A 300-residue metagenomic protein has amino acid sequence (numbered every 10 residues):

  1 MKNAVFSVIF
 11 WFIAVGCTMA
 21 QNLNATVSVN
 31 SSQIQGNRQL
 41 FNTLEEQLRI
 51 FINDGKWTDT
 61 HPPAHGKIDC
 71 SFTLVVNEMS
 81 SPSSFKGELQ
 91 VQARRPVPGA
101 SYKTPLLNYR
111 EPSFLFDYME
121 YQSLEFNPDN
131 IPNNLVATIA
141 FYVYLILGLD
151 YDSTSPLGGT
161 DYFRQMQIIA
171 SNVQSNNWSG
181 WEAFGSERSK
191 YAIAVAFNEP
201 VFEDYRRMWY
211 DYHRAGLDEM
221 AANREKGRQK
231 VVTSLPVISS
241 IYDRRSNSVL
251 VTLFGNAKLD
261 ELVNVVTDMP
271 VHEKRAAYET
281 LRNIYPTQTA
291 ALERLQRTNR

Functional and structural regions predicted by a protein language model:
M1-L23: Bacterial Sec-dependent N-terminal signal peptides
Q21-K86, V97-G99: Start-of-domain marker
S31-R38, E125-N133, D243-R244: Second-shell loop/turn segments in exported
R49-W57, G148-D152, V263, T267: Sec-exported extracytoplasmic/periplasmic mature domains
K86-V195: Acidic/His-rich structured neighborhood in mature extracellular/periplasmic domains
G158-V251: Flexible, glycine-rich surface segments
R214-R300: A cross-kingdom marker for long, charged
